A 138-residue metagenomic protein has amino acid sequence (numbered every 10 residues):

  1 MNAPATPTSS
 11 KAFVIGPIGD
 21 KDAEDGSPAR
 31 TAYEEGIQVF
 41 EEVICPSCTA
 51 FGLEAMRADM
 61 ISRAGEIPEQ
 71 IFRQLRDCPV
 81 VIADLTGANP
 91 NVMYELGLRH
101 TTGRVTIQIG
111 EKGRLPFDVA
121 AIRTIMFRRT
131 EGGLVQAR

Functional and structural regions predicted by a protein language model:
M1-V80, L85-L96, H100-R138: Conserved catalytic or regulatory cores that recognize and/or transform ribose-phosphate-containing ligands
